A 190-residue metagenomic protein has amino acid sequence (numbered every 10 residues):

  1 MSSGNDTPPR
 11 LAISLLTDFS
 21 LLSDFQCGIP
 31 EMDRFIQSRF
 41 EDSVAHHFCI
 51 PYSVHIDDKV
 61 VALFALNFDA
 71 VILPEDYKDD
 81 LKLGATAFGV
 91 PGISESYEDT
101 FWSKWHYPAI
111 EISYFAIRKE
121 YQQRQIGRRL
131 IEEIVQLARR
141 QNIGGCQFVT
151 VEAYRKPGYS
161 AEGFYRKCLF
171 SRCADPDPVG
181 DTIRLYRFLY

Functional and structural regions predicted by a protein language model:
S2-D42, H46, P51-S53: Short amphipathic alpha-helix that is part of the acyltransferase structural core
F48-N67, L73: Conserved beta-hairpin
C49-S53, L63, A109, Y114 (+1 more regions): Short hydrophobic/aromatic beta-strand element in the GNAT-like acyltransferase core that lines or flanks the acyl-donor
A65-Y114: Conserved acyl-donor/pantetheine-binding loop and adjacent beta-alpha core of acyl/acetyltransferases and related
W105, R118-R129, P157: Conserved glycine-rich acetyl-CoA-binding loop
Q123-L137, K167: Conserved acetyl-CoA-binding loop-helix of GNAT-fold acetyltransferases
I131, P157-A161, D175-L185: Short glycine/proline-centered loop/turn elements that form peptide/ligand docking sites
G144-C146, V151-D175: Conserved active-site alpha-helix within GNAT-family acetyltransferase domains
